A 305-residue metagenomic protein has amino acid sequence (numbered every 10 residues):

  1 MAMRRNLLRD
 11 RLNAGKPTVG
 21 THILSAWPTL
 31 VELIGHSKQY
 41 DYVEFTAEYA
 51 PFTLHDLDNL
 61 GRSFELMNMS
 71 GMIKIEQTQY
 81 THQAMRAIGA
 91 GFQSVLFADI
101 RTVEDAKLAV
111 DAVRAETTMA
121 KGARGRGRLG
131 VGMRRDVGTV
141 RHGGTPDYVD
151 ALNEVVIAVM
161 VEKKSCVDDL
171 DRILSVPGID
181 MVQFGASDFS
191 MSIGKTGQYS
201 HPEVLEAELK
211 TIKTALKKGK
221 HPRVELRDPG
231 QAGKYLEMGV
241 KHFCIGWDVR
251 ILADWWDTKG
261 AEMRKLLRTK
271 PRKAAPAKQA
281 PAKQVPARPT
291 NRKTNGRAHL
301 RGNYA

Functional and structural regions predicted by a protein language model:
M1-G71, Q77-T78, I157, G178: Conserved N-terminal beta1-alpha1 strand-loop-helix module at the mouth
M1-H22, G138-E154, L209-K210, L216-K217 (+1 more regions): N-terminal amphipathic alpha-helix/helix-capping segment at the start of soluble metabolic enzymes
T21, T46, V95, A109 (+3 more regions): Conserved, mostly hydrophobic/aromatic
I23-S37, Q77-R86, K164-V176, R227-G233: Short, acidic/polar
L54-M85, V113-K121, D150-L152, S200-R223 (+1 more regions): Alpha-helix-loop-beta-strand connector modules within alpha/beta enzyme cores
L60, V103-A120, V249-A274, K293-N295: C-terminal helical cap(s) of enzyme catalytic domains, especially alpha/beta-barrels
F92-D105, V182-M191, K241-K259: Glycine-rich phosphate-binding active-site loops on the catalytic face of alpha/beta enzymes
S94-P177, R272: Conserved anion-binding
